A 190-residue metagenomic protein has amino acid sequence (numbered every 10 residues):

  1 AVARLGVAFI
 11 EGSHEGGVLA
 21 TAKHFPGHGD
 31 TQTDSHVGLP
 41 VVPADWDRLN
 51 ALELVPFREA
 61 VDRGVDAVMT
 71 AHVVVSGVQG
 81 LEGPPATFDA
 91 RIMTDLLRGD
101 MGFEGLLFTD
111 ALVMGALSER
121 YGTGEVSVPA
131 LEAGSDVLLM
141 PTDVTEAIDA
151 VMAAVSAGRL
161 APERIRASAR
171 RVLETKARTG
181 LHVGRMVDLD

Functional and structural regions predicted by a protein language model:
A1-A161: Second-shell residues forming the walls of enzyme active-site clefts
A161-G184: Mid-to-C-terminal alpha-helical segments outside catalytic/metal-binding sites
V187-D190: Short, intrinsically disordered, charge-balanced linker/junction segments flanking boundaries in proteins
